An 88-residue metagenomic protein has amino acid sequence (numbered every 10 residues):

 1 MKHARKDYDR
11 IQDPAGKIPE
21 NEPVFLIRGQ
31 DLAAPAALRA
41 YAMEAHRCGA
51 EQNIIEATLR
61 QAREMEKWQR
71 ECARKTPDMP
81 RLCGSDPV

Functional and structural regions predicted by a protein language model:
M1, R74-V88: Short intrinsically disordered terminal tails
M1-A34: N-terminal acidic leader/helix
V24-C72: Amphipathic alpha-helical packing elements
